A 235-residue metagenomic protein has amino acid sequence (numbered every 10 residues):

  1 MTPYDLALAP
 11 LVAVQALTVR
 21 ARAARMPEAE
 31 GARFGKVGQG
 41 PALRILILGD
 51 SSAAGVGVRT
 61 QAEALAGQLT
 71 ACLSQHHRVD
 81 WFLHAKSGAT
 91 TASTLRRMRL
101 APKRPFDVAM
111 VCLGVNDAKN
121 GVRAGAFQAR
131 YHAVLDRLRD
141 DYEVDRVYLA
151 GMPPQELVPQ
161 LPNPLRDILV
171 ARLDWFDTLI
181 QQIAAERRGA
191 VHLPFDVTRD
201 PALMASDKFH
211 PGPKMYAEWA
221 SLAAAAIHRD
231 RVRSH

Functional and structural regions predicted by a protein language model:
M1-L46, Q75, R104, A224 (+1 more regions): N-terminal secretory targeting modules
A7, T91, Q128, H132 (+1 more regions): Short, amphipathic alpha-helical "lid/cap" segments that border enzyme active or binding sites
R44-L46, S52-R130: Conserved SGNH/GDSL esterase-like catalytic core that processes O-acyl groups on lipids and polysaccharides
C112, A150-G151: Alpha/beta-hydrolase-fold catalytic nucleophile elbow
V122-R130, P164-R172, D207, P211-M215: Alpha-helix N-cap and loop-to-helix initiation/capping positions
Y142-R146: A short helix->loop->beta-strand "cap" motif at the edges of active sites that frequently abuts
L157-L193: Substrate-gating cap/lid alpha-helix
S206-H235: Histidine-centered active-site loop/cap adjacent to the catalytic His in serine esterases/O-acetyl transfer systems
